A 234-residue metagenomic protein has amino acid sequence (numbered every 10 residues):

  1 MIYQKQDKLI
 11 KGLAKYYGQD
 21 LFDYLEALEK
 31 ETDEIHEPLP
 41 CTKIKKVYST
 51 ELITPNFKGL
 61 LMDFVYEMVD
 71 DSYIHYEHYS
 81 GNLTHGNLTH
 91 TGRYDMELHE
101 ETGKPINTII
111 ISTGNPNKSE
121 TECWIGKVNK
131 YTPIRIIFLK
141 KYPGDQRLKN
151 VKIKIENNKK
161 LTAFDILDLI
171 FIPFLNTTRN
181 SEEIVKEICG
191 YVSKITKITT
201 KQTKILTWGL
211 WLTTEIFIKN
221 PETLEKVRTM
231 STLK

Functional and structural regions predicted by a protein language model:
M1-K234: Elongated, amphipathic alpha-helical interaction scaffolds
